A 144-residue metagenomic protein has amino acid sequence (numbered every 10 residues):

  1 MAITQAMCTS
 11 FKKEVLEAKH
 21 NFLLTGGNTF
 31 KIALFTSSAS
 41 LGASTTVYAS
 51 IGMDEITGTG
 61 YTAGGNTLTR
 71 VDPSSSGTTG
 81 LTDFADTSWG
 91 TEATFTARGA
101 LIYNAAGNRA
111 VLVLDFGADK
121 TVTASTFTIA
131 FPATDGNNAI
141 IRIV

Functional and structural regions predicted by a protein language model:
M1-R98, A105-V144: Small cysteine-rich, disulfide-bonded extracellular modules of the LU/uPAR three-finger superfamily and closely related
